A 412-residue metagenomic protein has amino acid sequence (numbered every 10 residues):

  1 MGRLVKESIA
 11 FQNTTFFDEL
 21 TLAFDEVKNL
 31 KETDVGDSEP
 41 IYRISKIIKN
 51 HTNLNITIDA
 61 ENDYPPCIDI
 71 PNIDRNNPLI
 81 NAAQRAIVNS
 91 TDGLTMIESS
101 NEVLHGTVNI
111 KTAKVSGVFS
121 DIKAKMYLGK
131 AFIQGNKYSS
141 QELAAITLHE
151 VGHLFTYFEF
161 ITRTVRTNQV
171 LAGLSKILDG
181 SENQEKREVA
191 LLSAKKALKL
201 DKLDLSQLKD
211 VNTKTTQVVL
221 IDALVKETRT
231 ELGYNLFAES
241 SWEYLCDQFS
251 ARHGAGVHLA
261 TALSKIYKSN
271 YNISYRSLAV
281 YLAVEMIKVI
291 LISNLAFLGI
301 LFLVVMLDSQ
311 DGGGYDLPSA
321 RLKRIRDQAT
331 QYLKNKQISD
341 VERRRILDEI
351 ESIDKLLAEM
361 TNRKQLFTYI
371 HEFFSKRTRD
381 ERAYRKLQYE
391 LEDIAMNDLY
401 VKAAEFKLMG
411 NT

Functional and structural regions predicted by a protein language model:
M1-S99: A metal-dependent hydrolase signature that marks the N-terminal structural subdomain at the beginning of catalytic folds
G2-V35, D92, A262-T412: Cytosolic-facing loops and C-terminal tails of multi-pass membrane proteins
D34-G36, G135-N136, E239: Short consensus segments that form the blades of beta-propeller domains, in both extracellular/periplasmic
D69-T147, V151-I161: Active-site scaffold of zinc-dependent metalloenzymes
I80-A82, I87-N89, H105, K186-I221 (+2 more regions): Low-complexity, serine/threonine/proline-enriched polar segments
Q141, L148-G173, G180, E185-V189 (+2 more regions): Catalytic Zn2+-binding segment of zinc metalloproteases
Y157, V165, A172, K226 (+2 more regions): Hydrophobic alpha-helical membrane segments
E182-Y281: Short helix/loop segments within enzyme catalytic domains that coordinate or immediately flank catalytic cofactors
